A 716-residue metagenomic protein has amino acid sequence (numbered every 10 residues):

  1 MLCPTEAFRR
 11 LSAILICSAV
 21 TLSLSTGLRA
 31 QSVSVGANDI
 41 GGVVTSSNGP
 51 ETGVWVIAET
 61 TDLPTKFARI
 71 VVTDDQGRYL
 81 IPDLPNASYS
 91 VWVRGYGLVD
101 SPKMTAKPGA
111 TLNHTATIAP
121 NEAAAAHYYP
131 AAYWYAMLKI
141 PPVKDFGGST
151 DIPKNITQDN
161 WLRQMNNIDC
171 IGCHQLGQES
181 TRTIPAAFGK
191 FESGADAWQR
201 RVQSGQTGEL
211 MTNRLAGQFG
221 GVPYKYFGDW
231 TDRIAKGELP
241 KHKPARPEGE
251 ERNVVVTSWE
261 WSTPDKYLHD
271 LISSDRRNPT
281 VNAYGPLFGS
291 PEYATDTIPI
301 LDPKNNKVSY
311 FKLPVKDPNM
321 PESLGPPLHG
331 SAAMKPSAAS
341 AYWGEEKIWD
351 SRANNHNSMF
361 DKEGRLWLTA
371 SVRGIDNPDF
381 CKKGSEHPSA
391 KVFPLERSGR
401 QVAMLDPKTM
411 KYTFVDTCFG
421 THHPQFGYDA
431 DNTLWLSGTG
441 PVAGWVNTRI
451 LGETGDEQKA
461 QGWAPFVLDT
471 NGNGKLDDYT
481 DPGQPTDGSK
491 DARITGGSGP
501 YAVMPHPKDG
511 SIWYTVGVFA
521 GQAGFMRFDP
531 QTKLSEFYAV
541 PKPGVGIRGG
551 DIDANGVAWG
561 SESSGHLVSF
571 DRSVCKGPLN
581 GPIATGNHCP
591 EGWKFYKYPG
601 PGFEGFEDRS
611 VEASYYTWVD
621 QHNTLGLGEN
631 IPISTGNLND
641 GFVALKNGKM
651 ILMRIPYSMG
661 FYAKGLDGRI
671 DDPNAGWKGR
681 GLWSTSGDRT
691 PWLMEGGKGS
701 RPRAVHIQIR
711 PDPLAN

Functional and structural regions predicted by a protein language model:
S34, T61-L80: Short, acidic Ser/Thr/Gly-rich low-complexity loop/linker segments typical of extracellular and cell-surface proteins
N38-I40, S46-D62, N86, Y135-G147: Short, ordered, surface-exposed loop/turn motifs in non-cytosolic proteins
T60-K66, S88-G109: A short, solvent-exposed loop/turn motif at the edges and junctions of modular extracellular/periplasmic domains
N167-Q178: The canonical Cys-X-X-Cys-His
E179-A187, N282, G289-Y293, P299 (+6 more regions): Short, conserved, GDST-rich strand-edge loop motifs in beta-rich repeat architectures
E260-A283, E345-E363, H423-D431, A492-D509 (+4 more regions): Structural signature of eukaryotic scaffold interfaces centered on beta-propeller domains
H269-L271, F311-V315, E346-S351, E396 (+9 more regions): Surface loop/turn motifs at the tips and blade-to-blade linkers of beta-strand repeat domains
L567-S569, S658-N716: Blade-level signature of beta-propeller repeat domains, shared across WD40, Kelch, NHL, RCC1 and BNR/Asp-box propellers
